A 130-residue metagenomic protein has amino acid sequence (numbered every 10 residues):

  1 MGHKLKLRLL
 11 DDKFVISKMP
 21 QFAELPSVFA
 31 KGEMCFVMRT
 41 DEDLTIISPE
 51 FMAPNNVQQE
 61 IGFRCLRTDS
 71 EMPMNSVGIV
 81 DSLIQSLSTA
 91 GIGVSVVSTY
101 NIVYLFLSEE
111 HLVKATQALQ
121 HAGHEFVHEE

Functional and structural regions predicted by a protein language model:
M1-S86, A90, Q117-E130: Regulatory modules associated with amino-acid/nitrogen control
L7-R8, E109-V113: Non-transmembrane, interaction-prone segments in cytosolic or luminal domains
S76-E110: A structural feature that tracks compact, well-ordered secondary-structure segments with a strong bias toward
F106, K114, Q120: Acidic/glycine-rich phosphate/pyrophosphate-binding loops and surrounding catalytic core that coordinate Mg2+
